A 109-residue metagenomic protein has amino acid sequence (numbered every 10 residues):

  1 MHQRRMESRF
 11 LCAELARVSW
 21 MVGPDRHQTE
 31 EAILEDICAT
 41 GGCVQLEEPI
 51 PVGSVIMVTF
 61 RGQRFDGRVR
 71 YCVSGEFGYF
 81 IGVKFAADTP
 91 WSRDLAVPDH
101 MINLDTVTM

Functional and structural regions predicted by a protein language model:
M1-M109: Structured alpha-helical
